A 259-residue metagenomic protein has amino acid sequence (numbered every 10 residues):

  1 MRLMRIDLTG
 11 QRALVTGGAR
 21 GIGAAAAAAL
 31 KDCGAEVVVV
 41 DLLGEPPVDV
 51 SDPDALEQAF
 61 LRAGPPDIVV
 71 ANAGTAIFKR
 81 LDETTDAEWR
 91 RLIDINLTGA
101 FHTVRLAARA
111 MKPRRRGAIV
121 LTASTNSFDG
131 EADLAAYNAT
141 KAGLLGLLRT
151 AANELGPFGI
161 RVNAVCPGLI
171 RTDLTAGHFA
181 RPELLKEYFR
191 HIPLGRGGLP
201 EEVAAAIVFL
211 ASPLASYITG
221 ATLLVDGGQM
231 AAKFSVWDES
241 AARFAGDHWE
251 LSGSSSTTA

Functional and structural regions predicted by a protein language model:
R80-L81, E88-I93, Y188: Substrate-binding pocket helix/loop in short-chain dehydrogenase/reductase
D82, D129-A135, P157-F158, G195 (+1 more regions): Active-site loop immediately N-terminal to the catalytic Tyr-X3-Lys motif of short-chain dehydrogenase/reductase
V104, T140, L148: Active-site helix of classical SDR
R109, N153-E154, S216: Alpha-helical segment proximal to the catalytic Tyr-Lys
S124: Residue(s) in the substrate-gating loop at a strand-loop-helix junction that position the organic substrate next
G156, R161, I218-G220: Short, small/polar-rich loop/turn modules that mediate ligand/substrate recognition or access, typified
A164, E183-I218, V225-G227, S254-A259: C-terminal helical subdomain
